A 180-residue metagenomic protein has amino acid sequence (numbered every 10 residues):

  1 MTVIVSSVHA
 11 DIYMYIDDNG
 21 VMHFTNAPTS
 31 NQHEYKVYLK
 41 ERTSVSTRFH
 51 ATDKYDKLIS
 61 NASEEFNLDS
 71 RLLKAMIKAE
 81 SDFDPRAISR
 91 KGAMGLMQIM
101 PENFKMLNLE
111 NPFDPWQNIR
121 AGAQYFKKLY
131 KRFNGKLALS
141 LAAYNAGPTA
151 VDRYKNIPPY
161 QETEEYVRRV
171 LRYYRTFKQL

Functional and structural regions predicted by a protein language model:
V5-S7: N-terminal signal peptide c-region/cleavage motif recognized by signal peptidases
A10-I12, M94-G95: Short loop/turn microsegments at loop-to-beta-strand junctions
I12-A27: Short N-terminal segments immediately surrounding and downstream of signal-peptide cleavage
N26-L180: Catalytic glycan-binding domains that act on GlcNAc-containing polysaccharides
